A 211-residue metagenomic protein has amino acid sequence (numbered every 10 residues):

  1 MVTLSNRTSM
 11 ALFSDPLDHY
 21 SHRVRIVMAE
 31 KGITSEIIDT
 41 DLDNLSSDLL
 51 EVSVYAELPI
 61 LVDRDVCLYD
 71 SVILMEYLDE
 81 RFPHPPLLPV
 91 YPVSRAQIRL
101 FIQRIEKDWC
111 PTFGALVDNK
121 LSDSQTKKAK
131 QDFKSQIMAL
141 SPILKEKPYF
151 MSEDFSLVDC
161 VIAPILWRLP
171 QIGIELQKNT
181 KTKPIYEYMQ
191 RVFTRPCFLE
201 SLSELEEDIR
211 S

Functional and structural regions predicted by a protein language model:
M1-P142, P148: GST-like domain detector, emphasizing the conserved glutathione-binding G-site in the N-terminal thioredoxin-like
D15, L157, L205: Short, solvent-exposed turn/loop segments enriched in Gly/Ser/Thr/Pro and often Arg
I38, S71, N179, L202-S203: Residue-level detector of family-conserved "landmark" positions at structurally sensitive sites
N44-S47, L78, W167, Q171 (+1 more regions): Short, function-defining helix-loop hinge/capping sites that tune catalysis or transport
E51, T194, S203: Phosphate-coordinating loops and pocket residues in cytosolic domains that bind phosphorylated ligands
R64, A163, E204: Conserved residues at the C-terminal ends of beta-strands
I105-E200: GST-like fold's C-terminal all-alpha helical module
E206-S211: Carbohydrate-binding/catalytic loop surfaces
